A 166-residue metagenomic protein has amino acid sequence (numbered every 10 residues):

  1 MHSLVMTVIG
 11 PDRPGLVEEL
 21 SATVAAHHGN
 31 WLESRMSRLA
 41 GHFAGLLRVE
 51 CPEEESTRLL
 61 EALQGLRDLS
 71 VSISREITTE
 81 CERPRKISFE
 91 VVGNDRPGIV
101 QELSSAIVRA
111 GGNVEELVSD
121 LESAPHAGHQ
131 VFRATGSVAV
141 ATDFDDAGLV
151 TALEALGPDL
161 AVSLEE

Functional and structural regions predicted by a protein language model:
M1-E166: A conserved regulatory-domain signal marking ACT and ACT-like small-molecule sensing domains and adjacent regulatory
